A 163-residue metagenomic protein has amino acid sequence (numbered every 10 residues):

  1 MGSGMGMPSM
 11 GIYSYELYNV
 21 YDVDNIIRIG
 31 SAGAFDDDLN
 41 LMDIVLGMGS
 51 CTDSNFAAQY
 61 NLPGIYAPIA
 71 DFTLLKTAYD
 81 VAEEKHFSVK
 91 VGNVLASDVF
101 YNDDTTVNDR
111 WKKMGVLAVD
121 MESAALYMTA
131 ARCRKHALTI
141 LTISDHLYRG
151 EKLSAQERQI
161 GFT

Functional and structural regions predicted by a protein language model:
M1-P68, F72-T73: Metabolite-binding pocket within alpha/beta catalytic cores that recognizes anionic/polar moieties
G2, N25-I29, L46, V89-A96 (+2 more regions): General beta-strand structural signal in soluble alpha/beta enzymes
Y21-D24, L39-M42, D53, K85-K90 (+2 more regions): Short coil/turn connectors at secondary-structure junctions
G49-T52, I143-L147: Short connector loops/turns at beta-strand edges and beta->alpha or beta->beta junctions
I65-K113: Active-site rim beta-loop-alpha module in soluble metabolic enzymes
P68, A125, E157-R158: A generic structural signal for tightly packed, nonpolar segments enriched in small/aliphatic residues
T106-L138, T142-S144: A C-terminal functional module that forms or caps the active site or interfaces directly with catalytic machinery
L147-T163: His/Asp/Glu-rich mid-to-C-terminal helical/loop segments that flank catalytic regions of hydrolases
